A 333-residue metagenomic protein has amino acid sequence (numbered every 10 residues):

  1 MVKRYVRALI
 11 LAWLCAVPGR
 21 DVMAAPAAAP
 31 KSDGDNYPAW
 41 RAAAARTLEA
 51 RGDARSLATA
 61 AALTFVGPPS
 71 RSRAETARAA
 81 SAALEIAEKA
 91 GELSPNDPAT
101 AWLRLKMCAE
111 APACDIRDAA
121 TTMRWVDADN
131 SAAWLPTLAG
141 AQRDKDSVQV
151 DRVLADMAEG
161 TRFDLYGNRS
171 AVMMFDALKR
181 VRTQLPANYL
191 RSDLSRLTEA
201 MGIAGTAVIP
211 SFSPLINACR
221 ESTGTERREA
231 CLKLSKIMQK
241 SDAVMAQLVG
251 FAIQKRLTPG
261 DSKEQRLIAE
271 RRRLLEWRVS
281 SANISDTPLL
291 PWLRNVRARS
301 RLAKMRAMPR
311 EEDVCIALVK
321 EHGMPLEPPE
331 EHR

Functional and structural regions predicted by a protein language model:
A8-P18: Bacterial N-terminal signal peptides
M23-S81: N-terminal leader/linker segments that initiate helical-solenoid repeat arrays
W40-A45, A79-E92, A113-W125, S147-T161 (+3 more regions): Alpha-helical repeat scaffolds
G52, S94-P98, A128-S131: Short helix-capping/linker turns of helical repeat alpha-solenoids
S72, A87-P112, D193, I203-A207 (+2 more regions): Alpha-helical adaptor scaffolds
A101-L103, S131-L138, N168-A171: Alpha-solenoid helical repeat scaffolds
K145-V148, V153-K263: Extended amphipathic alpha-helical interaction segments
N217-R333: A cross-kingdom marker for long, charged
